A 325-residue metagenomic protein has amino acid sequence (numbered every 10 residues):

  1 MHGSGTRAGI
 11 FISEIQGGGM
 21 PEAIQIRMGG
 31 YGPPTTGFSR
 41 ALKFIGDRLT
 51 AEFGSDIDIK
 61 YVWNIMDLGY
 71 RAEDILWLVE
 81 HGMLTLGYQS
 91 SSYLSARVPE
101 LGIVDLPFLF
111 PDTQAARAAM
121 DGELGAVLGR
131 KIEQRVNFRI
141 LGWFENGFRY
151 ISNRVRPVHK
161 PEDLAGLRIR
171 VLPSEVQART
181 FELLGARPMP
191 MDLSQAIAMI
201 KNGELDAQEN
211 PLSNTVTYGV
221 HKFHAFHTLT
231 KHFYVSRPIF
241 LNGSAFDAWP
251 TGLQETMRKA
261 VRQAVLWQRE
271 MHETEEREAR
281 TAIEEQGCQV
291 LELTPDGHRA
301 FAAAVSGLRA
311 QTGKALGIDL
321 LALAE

Functional and structural regions predicted by a protein language model:
T6-A8: Ala/Thr-enriched low-complexity intrinsically disordered regions
I15, M20-Q114, E133-E325: N-terminal secretory/targeting leader peptides
P111-R130: A gly/proline- and charged-residue-enriched helix-loop-helix capping module
